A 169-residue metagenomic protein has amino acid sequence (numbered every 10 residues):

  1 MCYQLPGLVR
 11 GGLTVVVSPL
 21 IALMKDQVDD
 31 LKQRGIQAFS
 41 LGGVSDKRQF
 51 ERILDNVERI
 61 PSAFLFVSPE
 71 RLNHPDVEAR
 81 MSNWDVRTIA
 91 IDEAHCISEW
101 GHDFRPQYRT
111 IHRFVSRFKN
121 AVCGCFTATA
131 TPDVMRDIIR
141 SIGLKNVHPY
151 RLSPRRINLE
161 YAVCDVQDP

Functional and structural regions predicted by a protein language model:
M1-G11, M24, Q107: Motif I (Walker A/P-loop) of helicase-class P-loop NTPases
C2, S18-P19, I111, P154: SF2 DExD/H RNA helicase N-terminal ATP-binding lobe
G7-V9, L31-Q33, D55-I60, A79-W84 (+3 more regions): Conserved catalytic network of the ASCE P-loop NTPase/AAA+ motor domain
G11-S45, Q49, S68-N73, T129-M135: Conserved Walker A/P-loop ATP-binding site and its immediately adjacent core in helicase/helicase-like ATPase domains
G12-V15, Q37, I60-L65, D85-T88 (+1 more regions): Loop/turn-to-beta-strand initiation segments
S45-T88, C96-H102: Conserved helix/coil segment N-terminal to the catalytic DExD/H
N83-L152: Post-DEXD/H (motif II) to motif III coupling segment of the RecA-like Helicase ATP-binding lobe
E160-P169: Conserved interdomain hinge at the start of the Helicase C-terminal
